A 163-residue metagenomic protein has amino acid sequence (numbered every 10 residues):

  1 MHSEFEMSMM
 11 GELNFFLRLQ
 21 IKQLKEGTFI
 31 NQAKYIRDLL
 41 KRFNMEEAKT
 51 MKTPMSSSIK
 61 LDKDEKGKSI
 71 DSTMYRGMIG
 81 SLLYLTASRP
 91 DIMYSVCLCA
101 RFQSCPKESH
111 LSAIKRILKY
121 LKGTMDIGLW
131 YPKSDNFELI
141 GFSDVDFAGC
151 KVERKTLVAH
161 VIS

Functional and structural regions predicted by a protein language model:
M1-N31: Polymerase palm active-site segment centered on the conserved acidic dipeptide of motif C
K25, N31, Y35, L39-S163: Divalent metal-binding acidic/histidine catalytic loops
